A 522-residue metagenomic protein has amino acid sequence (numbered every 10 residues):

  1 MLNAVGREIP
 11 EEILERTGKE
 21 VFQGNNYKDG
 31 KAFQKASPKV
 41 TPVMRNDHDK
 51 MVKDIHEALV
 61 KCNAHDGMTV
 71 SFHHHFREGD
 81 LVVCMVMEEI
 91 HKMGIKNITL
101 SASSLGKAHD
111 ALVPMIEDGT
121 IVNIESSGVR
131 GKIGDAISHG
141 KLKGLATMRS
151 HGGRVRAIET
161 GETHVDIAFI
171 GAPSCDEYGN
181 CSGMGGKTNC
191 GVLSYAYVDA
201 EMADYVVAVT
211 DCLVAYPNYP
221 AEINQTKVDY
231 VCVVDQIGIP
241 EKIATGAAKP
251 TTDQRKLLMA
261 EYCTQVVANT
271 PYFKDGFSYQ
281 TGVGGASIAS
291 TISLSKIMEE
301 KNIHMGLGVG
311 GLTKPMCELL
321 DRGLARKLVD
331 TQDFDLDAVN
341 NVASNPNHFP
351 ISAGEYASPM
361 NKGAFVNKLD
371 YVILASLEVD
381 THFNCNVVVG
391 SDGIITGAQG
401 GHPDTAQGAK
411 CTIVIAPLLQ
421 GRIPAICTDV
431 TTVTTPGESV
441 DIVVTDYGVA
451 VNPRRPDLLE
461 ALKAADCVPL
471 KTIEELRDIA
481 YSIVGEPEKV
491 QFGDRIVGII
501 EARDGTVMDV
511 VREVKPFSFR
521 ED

Functional and structural regions predicted by a protein language model:
M1-D522: Conserved alpha/beta enzyme-core scaffold
